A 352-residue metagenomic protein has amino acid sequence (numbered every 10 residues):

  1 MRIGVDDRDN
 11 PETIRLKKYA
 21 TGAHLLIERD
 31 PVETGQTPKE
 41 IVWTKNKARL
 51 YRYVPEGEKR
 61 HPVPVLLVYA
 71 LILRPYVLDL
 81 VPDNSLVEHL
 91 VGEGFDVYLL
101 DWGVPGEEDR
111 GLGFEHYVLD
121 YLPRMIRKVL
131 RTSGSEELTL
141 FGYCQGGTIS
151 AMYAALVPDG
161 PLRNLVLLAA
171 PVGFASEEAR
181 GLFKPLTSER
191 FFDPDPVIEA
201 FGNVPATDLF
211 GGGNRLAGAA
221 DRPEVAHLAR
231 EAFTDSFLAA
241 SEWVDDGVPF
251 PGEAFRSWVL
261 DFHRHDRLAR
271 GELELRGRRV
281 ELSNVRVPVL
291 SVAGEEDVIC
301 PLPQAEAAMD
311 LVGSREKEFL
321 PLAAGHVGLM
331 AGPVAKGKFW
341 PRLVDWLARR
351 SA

Functional and structural regions predicted by a protein language model:
M1-R8, R131, S135, Q145 (+1 more regions): Alpha/beta-hydrolase-fold enzymes
I27-E28, G35-G106: Short, surface-exposed "cap/lid" segments of acyl-processing enzymes
G111-T132: Alpha/beta-hydrolase active-site loop
L138-Y143, G147, G294: Conserved alpha/beta-hydrolase "nucleophile elbow" surrounding the catalytic nucleophile
V285, S291-A293, D297: Short beta-strand/loop motif that positions the catalytic acidic residue of the alpha/beta-hydrolase fold
V298-Q304: Conserved alpha/beta-hydrolase "acid-adjacent" motif
I299, F319, A324-K338: Catalytic histidine-centered segment of alpha/beta-hydrolase-like enzymes
A305, M309-V327: Catalytic histidine neighborhood in serine/cysteine hydrolases with alpha/beta-hydrolase-type architecture
